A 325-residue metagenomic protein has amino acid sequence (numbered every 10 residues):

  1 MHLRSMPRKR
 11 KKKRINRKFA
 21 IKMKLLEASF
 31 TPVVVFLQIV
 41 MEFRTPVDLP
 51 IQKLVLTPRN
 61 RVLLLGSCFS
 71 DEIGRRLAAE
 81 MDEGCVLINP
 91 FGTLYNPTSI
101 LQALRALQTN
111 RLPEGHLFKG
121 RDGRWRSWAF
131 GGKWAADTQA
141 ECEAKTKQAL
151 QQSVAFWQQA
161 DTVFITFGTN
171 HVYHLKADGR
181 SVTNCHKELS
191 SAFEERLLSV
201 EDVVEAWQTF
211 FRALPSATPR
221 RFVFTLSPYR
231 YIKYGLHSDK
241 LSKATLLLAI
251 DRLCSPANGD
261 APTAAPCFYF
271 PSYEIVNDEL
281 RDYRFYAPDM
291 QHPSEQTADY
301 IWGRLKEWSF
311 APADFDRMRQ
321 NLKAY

Functional and structural regions predicted by a protein language model:
R10, N16, A28-F30: Compositionally biased, low-complexity intrinsically disordered regions
F19, L25: Cationic, low-complexity basic patches in intrinsically disordered or flexible, solvent-exposed regions
F30-V40: Short, Lys/Arg-enriched N-terminal segments with co-localized hydrophobic residues within the first ~10-30 amino acids
I39-G259, T263-Y325: Extracellular glycan-modifying ectodomains
